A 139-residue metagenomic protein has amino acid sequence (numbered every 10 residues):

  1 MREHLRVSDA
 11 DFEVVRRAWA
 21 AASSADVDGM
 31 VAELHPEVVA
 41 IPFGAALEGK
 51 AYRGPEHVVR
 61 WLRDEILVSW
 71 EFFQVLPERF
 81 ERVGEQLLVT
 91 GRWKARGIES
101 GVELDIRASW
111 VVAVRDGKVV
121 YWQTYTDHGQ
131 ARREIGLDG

Functional and structural regions predicted by a protein language model:
M1-P36, R133-G139: Short, low-complexity N-terminal intrinsically disordered segments enriched in polar/charged residues
M1-V7, R63-G139: A beta-strand edge to alpha-helix "cap/lid" segment located at domain peripheries
F12, A40-I41, E103: Short hydrophobic/aromatic segments of transmembrane alpha-helices and their interfaces
V15-A18, M30-L34, V38, G54 (+4 more regions): Hydrophobic pocket/interface hotspot
V27-G29, H35-E85: A solvent-exposed, acidic/Ser-Thr-rich amphipathic alpha-helical stretch
